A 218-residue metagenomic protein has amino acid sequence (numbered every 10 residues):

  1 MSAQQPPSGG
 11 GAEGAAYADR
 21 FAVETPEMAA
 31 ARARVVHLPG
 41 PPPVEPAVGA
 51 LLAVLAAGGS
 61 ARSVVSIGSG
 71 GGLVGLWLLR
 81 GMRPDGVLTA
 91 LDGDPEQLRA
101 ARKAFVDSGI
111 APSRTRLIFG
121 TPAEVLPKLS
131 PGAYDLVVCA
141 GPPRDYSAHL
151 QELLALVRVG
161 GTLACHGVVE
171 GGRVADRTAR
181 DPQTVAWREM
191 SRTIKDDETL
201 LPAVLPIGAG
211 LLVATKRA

Functional and structural regions predicted by a protein language model:
M1-L136, P143-T162, V168-A218: A short alpha-helical cap/connector motif
